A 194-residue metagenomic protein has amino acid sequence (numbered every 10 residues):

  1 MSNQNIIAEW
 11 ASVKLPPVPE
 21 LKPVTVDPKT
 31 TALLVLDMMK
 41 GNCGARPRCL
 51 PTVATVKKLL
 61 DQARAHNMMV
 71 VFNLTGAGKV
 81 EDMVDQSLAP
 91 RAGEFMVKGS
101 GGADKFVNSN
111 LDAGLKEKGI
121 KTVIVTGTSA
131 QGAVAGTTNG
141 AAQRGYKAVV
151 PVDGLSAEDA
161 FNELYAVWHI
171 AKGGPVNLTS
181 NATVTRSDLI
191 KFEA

Functional and structural regions predicted by a protein language model:
S2-A32, A65, G78-A194: Active-site-adjacent betaalpha module
P16-P17, D37-K40, V70: Short N-terminal helix-initiation segments at or just after the protein's N-terminus
V26-Q62: Short, contiguous, helix-prone interaction/anchoring segments in small proteins
T31-L36, V70-N73, T126: Beta-strand elements within well-structured catalytic alpha/beta cores of enzymes that handle phosphate/sulfate esters
M38, F72-G76, V152: A cross-domain feature marking catalytic cores of carbohydrate-active enzymes and several ubiquitous metabolic/repair
L60-G78: Von Willebrand factor
